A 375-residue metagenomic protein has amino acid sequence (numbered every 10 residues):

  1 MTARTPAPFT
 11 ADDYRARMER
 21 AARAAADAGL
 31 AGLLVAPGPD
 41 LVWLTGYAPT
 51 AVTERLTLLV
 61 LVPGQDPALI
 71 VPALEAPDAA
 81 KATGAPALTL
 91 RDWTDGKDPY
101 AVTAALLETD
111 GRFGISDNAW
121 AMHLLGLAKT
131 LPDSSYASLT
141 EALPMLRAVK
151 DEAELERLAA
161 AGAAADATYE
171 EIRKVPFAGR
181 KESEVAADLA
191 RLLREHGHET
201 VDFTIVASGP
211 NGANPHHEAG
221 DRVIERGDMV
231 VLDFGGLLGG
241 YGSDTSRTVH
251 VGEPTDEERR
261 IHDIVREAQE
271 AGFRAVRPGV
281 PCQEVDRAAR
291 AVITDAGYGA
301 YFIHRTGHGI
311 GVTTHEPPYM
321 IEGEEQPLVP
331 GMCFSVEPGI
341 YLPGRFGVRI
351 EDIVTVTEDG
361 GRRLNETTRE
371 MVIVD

Functional and structural regions predicted by a protein language model:
M1-D375: Active-site neighborhoods and metal-handling regions in enzymes and metal-associated proteins
